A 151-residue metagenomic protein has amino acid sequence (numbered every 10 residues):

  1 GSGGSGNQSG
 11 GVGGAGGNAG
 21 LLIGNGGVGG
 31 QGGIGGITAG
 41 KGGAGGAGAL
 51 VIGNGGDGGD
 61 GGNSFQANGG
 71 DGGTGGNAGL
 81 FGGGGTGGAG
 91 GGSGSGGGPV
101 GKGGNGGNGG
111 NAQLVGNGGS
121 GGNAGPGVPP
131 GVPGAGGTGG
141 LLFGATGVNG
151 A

Functional and structural regions predicted by a protein language model:
G1-A151: Long, compositionally biased tandem-repeat segments
